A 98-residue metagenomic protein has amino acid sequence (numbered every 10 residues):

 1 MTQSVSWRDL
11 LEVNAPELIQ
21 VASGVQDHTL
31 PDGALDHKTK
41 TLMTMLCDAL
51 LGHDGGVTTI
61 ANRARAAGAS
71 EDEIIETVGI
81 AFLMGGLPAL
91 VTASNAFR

Functional and structural regions predicted by a protein language model:
M1, M43-M45, M84: Detector for methionine-enriched segments
M1-T39, N62-A66, A89-R98: Acidic, glycine/proline-rich low-complexity segments that act as flexible tails and inter-domain linkers
G24, L46, I80-L83: Residues within well-ordered alpha-helical secondary structure of globular protein domains
K40-D54: Amphipathic, charged-and-aliphatic alpha-helical interface segments that function as noncatalytic docking
G52-I80: Mid-chain, well-packed structural core segment of small domains
E71-R98: C-terminal structural segments of small proteins and small subunits
